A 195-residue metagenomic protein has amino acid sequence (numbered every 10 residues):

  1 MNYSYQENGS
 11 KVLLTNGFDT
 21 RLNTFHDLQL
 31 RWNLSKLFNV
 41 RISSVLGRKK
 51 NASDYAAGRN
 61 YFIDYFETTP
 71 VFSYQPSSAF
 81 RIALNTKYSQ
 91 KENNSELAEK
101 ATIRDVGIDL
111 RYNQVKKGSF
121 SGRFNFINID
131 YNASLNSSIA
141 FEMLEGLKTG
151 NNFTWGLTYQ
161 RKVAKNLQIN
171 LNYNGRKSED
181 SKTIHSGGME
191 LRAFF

Functional and structural regions predicted by a protein language model:
M1-F195: Exposed, low-structure sequence patches enriched in small/polar residues
